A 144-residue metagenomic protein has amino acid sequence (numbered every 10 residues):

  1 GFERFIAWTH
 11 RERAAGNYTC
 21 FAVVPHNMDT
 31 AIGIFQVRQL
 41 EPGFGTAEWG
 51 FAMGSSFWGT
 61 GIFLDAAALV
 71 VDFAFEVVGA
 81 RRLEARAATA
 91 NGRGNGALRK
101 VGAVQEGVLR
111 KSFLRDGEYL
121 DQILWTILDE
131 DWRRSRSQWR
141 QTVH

Functional and structural regions predicted by a protein language model:
G1-S56, V77, D116-H144: GNAT-family acyltransferases
A52-M53, G59-E76, G92-K100: Conserved acetyl-CoA-binding loop-helix of GNAT-fold acetyltransferases
G59-G61, G79, G102, G107 (+1 more regions): Glycine-centered helix-boundary capping/hinge motifs
E76-R86: Conserved GNAT acetyl-CoA-binding A-motif
E84-R86, V104-Q122: Conserved catalytic-core motifs of GNAT/GCN5-like acyltransferases
T89: Catalytic-loop Lys-Pro-X-Asn motif of eukaryotic-like protein kinases
